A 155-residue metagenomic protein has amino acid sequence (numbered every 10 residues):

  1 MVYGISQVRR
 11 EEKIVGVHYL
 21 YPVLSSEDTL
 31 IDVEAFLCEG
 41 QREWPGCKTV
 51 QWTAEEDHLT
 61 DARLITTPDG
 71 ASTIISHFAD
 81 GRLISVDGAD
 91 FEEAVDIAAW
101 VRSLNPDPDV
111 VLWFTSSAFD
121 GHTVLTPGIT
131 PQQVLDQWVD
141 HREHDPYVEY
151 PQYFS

Functional and structural regions predicted by a protein language model:
M1-G46, V50, P151-S155: Short, extreme N-terminal segment that most often corresponds to the first beta-strand
M1-K13, A99, S103-S155: Acidic, proline/glycine-rich low-complexity IDRs
H18-V23, R63, I74-S76, G81-S85 (+2 more regions): Ordered hydrophobic segments in well-structured contexts
V23-E27, D87-E92, S116-F119: Short, flexible beta-strand-to-coil junctions
V33-L37, D90-A99: Well-ordered, non-membrane alpha-helical segments in soluble/globular domains
Q41-F91: Short, intrinsically disordered low-complexity segments
F78-D96, R142-S155: Extended, charge-rich low-complexity interaction segments
